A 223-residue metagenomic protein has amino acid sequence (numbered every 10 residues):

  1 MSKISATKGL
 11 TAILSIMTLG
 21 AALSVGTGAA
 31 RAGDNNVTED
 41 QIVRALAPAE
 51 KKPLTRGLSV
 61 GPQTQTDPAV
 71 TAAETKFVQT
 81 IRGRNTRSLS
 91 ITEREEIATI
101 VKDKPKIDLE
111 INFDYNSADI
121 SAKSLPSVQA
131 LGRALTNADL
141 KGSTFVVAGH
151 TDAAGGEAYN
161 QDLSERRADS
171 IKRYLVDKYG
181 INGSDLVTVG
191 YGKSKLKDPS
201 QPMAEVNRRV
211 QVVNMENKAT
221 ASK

Functional and structural regions predicted by a protein language model:
S2-K102: N-terminal targeting leaders that direct proteins to extracytoplasmic destinations
Q41, K76, K123-A130, A158 (+2 more regions): Extracytoplasmic/secreted proteins, especially bacterial periplasmic and envelope-associated proteins
I91-K102, K106, F113-A148, R173-D177 (+2 more regions): Periplasmic peptidoglycan-binding/anchoring modules of Gram-negative envelope and division proteins
I111-N112, D198: Extracytoplasmic/periplasm-facing segments of secreted or lipoprotein envelope proteins
H150-K223: Periplasmic OmpA-like peptidoglycan-binding domain that tethers envelope proteins to the cell wall
